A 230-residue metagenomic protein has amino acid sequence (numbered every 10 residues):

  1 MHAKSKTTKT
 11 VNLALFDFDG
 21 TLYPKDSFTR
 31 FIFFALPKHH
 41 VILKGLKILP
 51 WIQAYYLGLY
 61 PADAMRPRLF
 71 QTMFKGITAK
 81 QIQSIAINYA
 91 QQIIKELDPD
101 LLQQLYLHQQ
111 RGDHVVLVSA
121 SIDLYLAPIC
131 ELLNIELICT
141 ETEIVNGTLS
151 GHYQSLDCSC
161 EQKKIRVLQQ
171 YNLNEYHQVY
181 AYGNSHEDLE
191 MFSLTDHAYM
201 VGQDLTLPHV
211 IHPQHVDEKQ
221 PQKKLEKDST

Functional and structural regions predicted by a protein language model:
H2-G58: Active-site neighborhood of HAD-like aspartate-dependent phosphohydrolases
A3, Q91-T230: C-terminal cap/substrate-recognition subdomain and adjoining C-terminal extension of metal-dependent phosphatase-like
F28-T29, R66, K164-I165: A general structural signal for well-ordered alpha-helical segments in protein cores
F34-P37, N88, H197: Residues within well-ordered alpha-helical secondary structure of globular protein domains
H40-V41, Y60, A79-S84, P99-L102 (+1 more regions): Conserved alpha/beta cores of soluble small-molecule-handling proteins
Q53-G58, D63-A79, L133, L137-E141: Short, compositionally biased "basic patch" segments
M65-D100: Metal-dependent phosphoesterase signature
